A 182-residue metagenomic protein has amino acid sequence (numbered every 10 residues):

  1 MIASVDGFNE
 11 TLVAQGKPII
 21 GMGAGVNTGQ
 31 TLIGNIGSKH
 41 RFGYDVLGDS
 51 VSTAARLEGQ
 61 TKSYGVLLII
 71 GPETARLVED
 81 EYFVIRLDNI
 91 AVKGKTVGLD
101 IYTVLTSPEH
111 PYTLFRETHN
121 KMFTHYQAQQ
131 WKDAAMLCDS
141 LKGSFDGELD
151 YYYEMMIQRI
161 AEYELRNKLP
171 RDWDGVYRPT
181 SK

Functional and structural regions predicted by a protein language model:
M1-A24, T28, D49-K62, V66 (+2 more regions): Alpha-helical scaffold within the catalytic cores of cyclic-nucleotide enzymes
N9, G16, G71-P72, L137 (+2 more regions): Residue-level detector of alpha-helical recognition elements and their boundaries
T31-I33, Q60-D133, D139-L169: Cytosolic regulatory/linker segments at or just downstream of nucleotide-handling modules in signal-transduction
N35-S38: Cytochrome P450 core scaffold surrounding the K-helix E-X-X-R motif and the conserved "meander" helix-loop region
Y44: Catalytic NTP-binding/metal-coordinating core of nucleotidyl cyclase/transferase enzymes
L169-K182: Intrinsically disordered, low-complexity, charge-biased linker/tail regions
